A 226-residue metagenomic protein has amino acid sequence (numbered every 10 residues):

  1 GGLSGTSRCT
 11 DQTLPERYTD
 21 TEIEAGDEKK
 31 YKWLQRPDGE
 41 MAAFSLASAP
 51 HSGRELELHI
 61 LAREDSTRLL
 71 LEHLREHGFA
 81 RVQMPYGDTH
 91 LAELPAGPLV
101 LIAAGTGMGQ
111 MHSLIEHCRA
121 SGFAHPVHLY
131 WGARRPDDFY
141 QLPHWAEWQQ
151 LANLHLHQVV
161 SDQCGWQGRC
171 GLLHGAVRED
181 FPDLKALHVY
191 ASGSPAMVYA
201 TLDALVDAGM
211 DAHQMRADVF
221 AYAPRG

Functional and structural regions predicted by a protein language model:
G1-F79, A133-R135, V160-Q163: Ferredoxin-reductase
S4, S66-T67, H125-G226: Reductase modules of NAD(P)H-dependent flavoproteins
W33-R36, M84, V219: Conserved "cap/hinge" positions at secondary-structure junctions
L69, Q110-S113, A200-T201: Phosphate- and divalent-cation-binding pockets in alpha/beta enzyme and binding domains that engage nucleotide-derived
M84-P95: A short, basic/flexible loop-to-alpha-helix module at the beginning of a structural domain
E93-G97, L184-K185: Short helix-loop-beta connector
L99-I102, Y190: Conserved beta-strand elements of the Class I
M108-A120: Histidine-anchored nucleotide/phosphate-binding helix
